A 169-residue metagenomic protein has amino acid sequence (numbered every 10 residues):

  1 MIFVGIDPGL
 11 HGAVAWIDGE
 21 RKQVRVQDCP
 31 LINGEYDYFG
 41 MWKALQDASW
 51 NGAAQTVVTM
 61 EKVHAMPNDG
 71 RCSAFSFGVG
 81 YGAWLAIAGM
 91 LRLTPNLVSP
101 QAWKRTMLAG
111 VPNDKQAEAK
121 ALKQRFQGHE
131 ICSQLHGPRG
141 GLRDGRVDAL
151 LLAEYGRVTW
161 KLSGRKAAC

Functional and structural regions predicted by a protein language model:
M1-C169: Phosphate- and other anionic-substrate recognition elements at nucleic-acid/protein interfaces
